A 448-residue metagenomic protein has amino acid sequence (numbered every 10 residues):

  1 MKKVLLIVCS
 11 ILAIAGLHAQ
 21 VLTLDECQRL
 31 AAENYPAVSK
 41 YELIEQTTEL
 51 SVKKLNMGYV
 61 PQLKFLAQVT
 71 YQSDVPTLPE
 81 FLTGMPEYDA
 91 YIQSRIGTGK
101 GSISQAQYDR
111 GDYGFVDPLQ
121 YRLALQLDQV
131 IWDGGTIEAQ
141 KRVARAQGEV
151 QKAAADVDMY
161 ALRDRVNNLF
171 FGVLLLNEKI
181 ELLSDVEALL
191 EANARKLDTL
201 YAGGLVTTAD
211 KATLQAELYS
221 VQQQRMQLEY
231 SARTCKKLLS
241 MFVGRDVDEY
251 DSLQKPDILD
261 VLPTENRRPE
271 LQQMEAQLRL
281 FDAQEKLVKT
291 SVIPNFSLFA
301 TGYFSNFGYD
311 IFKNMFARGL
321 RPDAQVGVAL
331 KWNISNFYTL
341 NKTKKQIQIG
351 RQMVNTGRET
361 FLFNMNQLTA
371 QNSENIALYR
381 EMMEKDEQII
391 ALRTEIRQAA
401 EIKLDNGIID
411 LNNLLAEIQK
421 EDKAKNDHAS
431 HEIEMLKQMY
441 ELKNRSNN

Functional and structural regions predicted by a protein language model:
M1-Q28, A32-Y35, M435-L436, L442 (+1 more regions): Bacterial Sec-dependent N-terminal signal peptides
A19-T77, L205-T207, V243-Q284, I293 (+2 more regions): Bacterial Sec-pathway N-terminal export signals of envelope proteins
D25-Q28, K64, S73-E87, D427-N448: Acidic, low-complexity, intrinsically disordered peripheral segments
E26, L50, A153-P269, R279 (+4 more regions): Periplasmic alpha-helical coiled-coil/stalk elements that build and connect Gram-negative outer-membrane
S39-L43, N56-M57, I131-M159, A209 (+4 more regions): Sec/SRP-type N-terminal targeting helices
L66-Q126, T301-W332: Small/polar, glycine/serine/threonine/aspartate-rich low-complexity segments that form flexible
Q223-R245, A391-N448: Short segments within alpha-helical structural elements
